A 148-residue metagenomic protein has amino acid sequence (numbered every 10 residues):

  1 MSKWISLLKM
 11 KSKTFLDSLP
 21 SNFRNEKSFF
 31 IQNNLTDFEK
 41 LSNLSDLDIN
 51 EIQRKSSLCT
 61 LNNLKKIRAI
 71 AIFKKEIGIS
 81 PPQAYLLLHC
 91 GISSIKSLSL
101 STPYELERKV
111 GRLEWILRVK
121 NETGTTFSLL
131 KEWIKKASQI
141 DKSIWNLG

Functional and structural regions predicted by a protein language model:
M1-G148: C-terminal extensions
